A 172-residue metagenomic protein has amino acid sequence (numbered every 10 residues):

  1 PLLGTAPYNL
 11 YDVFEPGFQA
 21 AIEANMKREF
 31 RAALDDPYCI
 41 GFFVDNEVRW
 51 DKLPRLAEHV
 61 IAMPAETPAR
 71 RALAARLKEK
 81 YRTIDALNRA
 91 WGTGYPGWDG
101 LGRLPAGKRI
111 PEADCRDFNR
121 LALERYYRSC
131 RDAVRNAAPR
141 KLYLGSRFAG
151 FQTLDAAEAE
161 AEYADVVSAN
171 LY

Functional and structural regions predicted by a protein language model:
P1-L34, S129-A138, A156-E162: Aromatic-lined substrate-binding rim segments of carbohydrate-active enzymes
D12-V13, D35-E158: Polysaccharide-binding and catalytic clefts of secreted carbohydrate-active enzymes
Q19-A20, Y143-S146, A169-Y172: Short, flexible loop segments at the rims of nucleotide/cofactor-binding pockets, characterized by
G150-Y172: Extended hydrophobic/aromatic segments used for targeting, binding, or gating
